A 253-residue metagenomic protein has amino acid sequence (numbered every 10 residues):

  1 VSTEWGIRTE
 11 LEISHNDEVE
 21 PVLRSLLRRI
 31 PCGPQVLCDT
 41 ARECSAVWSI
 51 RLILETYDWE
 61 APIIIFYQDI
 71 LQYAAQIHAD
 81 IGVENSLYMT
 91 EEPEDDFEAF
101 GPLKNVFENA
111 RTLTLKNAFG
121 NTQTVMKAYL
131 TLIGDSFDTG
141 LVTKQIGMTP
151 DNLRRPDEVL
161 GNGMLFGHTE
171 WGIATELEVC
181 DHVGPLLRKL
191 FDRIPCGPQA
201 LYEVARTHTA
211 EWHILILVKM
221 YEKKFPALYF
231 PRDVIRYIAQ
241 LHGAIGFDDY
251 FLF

Functional and structural regions predicted by a protein language model:
V1-F253: Acidic (Asp/Glu-rich) sequence patches and key acidic residues that form negatively charged surfaces used
